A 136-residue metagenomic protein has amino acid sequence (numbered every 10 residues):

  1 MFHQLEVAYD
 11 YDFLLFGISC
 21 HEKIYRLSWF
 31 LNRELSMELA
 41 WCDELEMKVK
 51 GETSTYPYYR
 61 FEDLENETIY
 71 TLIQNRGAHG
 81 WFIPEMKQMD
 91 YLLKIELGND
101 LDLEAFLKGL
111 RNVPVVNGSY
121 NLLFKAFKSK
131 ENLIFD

Functional and structural regions predicted by a protein language model:
F2-Y9, A78-K87: Short, flexible, solvent-exposed loop/turn segments with mixed acidic/basic and small polar residues
L5-I24: Terminal, regulation- and interaction-focused segments at domain boundaries
D12-L15, Q88-L92: Short, surface-exposed beta-edge/turn micro-motifs
I18-E22, L93-N99: Short beta-strand-to-loop capping motifs
E22-E38: Amphipathic alpha-helical segments
L35-L45, P114-N121: Short secondary-structure junctions
E44-R76, W81-F82: Surface-exposed, low-hydrophobicity interaction/linker segments
I95, L101-D136: Glycine-rich, aromatic-bearing surface loops/beta-hairpins
